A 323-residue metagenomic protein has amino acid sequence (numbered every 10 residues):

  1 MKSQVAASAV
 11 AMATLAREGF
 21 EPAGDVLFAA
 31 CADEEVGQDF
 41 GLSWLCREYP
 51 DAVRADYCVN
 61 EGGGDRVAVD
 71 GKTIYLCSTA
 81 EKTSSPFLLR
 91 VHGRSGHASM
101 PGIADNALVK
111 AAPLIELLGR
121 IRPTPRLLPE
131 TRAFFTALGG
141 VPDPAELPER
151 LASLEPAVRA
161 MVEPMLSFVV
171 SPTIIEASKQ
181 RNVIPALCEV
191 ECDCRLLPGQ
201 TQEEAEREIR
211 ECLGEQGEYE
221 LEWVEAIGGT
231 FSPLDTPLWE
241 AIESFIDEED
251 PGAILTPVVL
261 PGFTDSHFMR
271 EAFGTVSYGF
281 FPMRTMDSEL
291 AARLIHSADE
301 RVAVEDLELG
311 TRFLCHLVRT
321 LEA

Functional and structural regions predicted by a protein language model:
M1-C77: Acidic/histidine-rich catalytic neighborhood of metal-dependent amide-processing enzymes
G64-T73, C77-C315, R319-A323: Metal-dependent amide/peptide-bond hydrolase catalytic core, centered on the "pita-bread" metallohydrolase fold
